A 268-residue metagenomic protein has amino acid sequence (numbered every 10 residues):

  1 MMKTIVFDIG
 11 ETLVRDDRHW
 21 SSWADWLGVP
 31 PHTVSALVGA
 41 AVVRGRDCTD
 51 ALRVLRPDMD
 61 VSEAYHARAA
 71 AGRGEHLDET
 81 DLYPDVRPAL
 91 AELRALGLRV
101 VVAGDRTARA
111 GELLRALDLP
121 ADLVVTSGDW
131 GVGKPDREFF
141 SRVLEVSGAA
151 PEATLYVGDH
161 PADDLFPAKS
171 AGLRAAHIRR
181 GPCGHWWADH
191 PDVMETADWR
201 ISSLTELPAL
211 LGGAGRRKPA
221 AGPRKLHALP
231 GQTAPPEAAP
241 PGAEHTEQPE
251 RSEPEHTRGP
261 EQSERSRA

Functional and structural regions predicted by a protein language model:
M1-I5, R87, A91-P235, H245 (+1 more regions): Asp-based, Mg2+/Mn2+-dependent phosphohydrolase catalytic module
M1-L98, A108-G111: N-terminal helical cap/lid subdomain that shapes the substrate entry/recognition surface in HAD-like hydrolases
C48, L52-L55, A168, A234-P235 (+2 more regions): Generic low-polarity alpha-helical segments
A234, A239, E247-E253, E261-E264: Acidic, glycine-centered low-complexity repeats within long intrinsically disordered regions
